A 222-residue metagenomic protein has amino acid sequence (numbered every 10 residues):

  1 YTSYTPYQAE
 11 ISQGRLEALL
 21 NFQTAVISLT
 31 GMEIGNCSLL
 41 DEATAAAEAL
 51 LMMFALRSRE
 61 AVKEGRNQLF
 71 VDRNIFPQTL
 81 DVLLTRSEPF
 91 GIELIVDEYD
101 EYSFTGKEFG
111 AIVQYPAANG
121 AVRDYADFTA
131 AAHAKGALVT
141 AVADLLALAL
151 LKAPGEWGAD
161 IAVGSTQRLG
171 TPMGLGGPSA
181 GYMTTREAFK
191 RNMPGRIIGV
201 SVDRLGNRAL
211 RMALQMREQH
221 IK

Functional and structural regions predicted by a protein language model:
Y1-K107: PLP-dependent aspartate aminotransferase-fold enzymes
V26, L83-L84, A111, D144 (+1 more regions): Buried hydrophobic positions in well-ordered alpha/beta secondary-structure cores of metabolic enzymes
T79, A149-L151: Short, glycine/polar-rich helix-capping loops at beta-to-alpha or helix-loop-helix junctions that flank or form
E88, H133, G155: Anion (oxyanion) recognition and catalysis
I95-L146, R168: Active-site phosphate-binding strand-loop segment of PLP-dependent enzymes
G155-T171: Conserved active-site segment immediately N-terminal to the catalytic lysine that forms the internal aldimine
L169-K222: Active-site C-terminal subdomain of aminotransferase-like
